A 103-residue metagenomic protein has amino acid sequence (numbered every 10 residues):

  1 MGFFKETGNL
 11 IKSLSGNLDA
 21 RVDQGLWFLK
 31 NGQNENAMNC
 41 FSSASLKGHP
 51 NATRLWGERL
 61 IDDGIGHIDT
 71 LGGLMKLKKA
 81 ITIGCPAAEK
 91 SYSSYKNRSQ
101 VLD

Functional and structural regions predicted by a protein language model:
G2-D19: TPR-adjacent "capping" and linker segments in tetratricopeptide-repeat scaffold/adaptor proteins
G16-N17, K47-P50, D62-G64, I83-C85 (+1 more regions): Short helix-capping/linker turns of helical repeat alpha-solenoids
D23, W27-F28, L55-D62, S94-R98: Hydrophobic face of amphipathic alpha-helices that form TPR/SEL1-like repeat modules and related alpha-solenoid
